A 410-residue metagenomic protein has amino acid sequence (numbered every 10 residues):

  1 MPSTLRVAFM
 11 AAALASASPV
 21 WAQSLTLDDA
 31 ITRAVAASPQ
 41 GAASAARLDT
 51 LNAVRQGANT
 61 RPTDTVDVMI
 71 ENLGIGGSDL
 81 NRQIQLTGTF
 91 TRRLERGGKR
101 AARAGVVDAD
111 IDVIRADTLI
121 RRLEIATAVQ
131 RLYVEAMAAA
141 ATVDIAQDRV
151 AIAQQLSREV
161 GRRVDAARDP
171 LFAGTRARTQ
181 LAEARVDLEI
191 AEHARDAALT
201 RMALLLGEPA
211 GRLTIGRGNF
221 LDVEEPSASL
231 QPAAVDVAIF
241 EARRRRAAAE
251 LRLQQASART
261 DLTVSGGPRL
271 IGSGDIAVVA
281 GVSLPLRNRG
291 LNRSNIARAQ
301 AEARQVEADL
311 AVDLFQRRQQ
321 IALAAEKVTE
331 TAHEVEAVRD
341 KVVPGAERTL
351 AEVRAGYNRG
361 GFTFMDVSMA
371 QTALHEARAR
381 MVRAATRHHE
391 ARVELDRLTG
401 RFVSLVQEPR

Functional and structural regions predicted by a protein language model:
F9-L14: Hydrophobic helical h-region of N-terminal Sec-dependent signal peptides in bacterial secretory/periplasmic proteins
A17-S18: N-terminal signal peptide c-region/cleavage motif recognized by signal peptidases
W21-I70, R93-E95, A102, R168-L171 (+6 more regions): Bacterial Sec-pathway N-terminal export signals of envelope proteins
S24-T26, D64-R121, A238, R243-L314 (+1 more regions): Small/polar-residue-enriched beta-strand and adjacent coil segments characteristic of outer-membrane beta-barrel
G41-A58, I114, R121, I125-V150 (+7 more regions): Amphipathic alpha-helical coiled-coil segments
A104-D108, L171-Q180, F364-T372: Short, charged, amphipathic alpha-helical segments
R121-A233, A324-K327, T331: Periplasmic alpha-helical coiled-coil/stalk elements that build and connect Gram-negative outer-membrane
